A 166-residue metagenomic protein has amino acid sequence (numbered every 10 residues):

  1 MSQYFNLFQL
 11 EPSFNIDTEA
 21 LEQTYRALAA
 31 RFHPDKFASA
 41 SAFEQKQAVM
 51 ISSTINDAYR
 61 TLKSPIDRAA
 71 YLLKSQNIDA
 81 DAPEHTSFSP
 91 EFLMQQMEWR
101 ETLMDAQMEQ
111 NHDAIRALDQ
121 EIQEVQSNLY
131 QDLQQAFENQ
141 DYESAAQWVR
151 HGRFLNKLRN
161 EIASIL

Functional and structural regions predicted by a protein language model:
M1-L166: C-terminal accessory/regulatory regions appended to core domains
